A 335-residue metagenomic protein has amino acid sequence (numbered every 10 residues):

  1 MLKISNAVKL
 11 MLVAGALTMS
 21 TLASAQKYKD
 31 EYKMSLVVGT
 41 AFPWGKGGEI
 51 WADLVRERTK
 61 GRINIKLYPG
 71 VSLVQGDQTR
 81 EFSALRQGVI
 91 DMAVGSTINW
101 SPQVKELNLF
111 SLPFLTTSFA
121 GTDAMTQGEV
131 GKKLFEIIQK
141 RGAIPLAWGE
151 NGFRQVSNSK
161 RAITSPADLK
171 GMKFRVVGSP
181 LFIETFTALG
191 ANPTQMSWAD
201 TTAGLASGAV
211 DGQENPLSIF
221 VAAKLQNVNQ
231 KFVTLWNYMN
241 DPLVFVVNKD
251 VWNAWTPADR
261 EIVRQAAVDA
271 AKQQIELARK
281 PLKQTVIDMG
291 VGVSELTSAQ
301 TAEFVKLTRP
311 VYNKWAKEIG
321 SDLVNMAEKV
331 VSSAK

Functional and structural regions predicted by a protein language model:
M1-M11: Bacterial N-terminal signal peptides that target proteins for export
L2, Q26-G121, V130-K132, E136-K335: N-terminal secretory/targeting leader peptides
K9-M19: Bacterial N-terminal signal peptides
S20-S24: N-terminal signal peptide c-region/cleavage motif recognized by signal peptidases
